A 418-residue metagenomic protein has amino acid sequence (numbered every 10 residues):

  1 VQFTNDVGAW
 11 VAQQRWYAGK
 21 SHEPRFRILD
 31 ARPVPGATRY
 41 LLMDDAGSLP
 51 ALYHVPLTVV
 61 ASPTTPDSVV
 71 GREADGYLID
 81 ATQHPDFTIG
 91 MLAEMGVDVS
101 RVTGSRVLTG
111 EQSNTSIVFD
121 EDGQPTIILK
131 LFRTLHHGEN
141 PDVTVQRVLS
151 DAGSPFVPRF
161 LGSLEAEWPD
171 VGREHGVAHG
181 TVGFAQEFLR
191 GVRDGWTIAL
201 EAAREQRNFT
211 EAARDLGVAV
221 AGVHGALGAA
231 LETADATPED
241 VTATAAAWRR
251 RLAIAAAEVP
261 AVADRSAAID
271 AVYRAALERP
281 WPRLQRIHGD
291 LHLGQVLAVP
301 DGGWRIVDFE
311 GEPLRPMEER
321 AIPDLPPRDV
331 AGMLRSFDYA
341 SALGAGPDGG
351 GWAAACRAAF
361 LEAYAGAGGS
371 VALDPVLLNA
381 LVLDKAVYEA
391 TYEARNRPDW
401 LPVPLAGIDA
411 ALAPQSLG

Functional and structural regions predicted by a protein language model:
V1-D30: Short Lys/Arg-enriched alpha/beta "domain-start" segment
G19, P24-H54: Exposed beta-strand-loop-beta-strand "reactive/processing" segments of non-cytosolic proteins
A37, D45-R250, G302, G311-A345 (+2 more regions): Conserved ATP-binding subdomain of kinase catalytic cores across diverse folds
S100-G104, R251-I287: An alpha-helical support segment within catalytic cores of ATP-dependent transferases
R286, R305-D308: Pre-DFG segment of protein kinase catalytic domains
D290: Conserved catalytic-loop position in the HRD/HxD motif
G294-A298: Hydrophobic residue at the +6 position relative to the catalytic HRD Asp in the kinase catalytic loop
D348-G351, A355-A372, V376, A380-G418: ATP/Mg2+ or Mg2+-diphosphate-binding catalytic cores that bind nucleotide phosphates or diphosphates via glycine-rich
